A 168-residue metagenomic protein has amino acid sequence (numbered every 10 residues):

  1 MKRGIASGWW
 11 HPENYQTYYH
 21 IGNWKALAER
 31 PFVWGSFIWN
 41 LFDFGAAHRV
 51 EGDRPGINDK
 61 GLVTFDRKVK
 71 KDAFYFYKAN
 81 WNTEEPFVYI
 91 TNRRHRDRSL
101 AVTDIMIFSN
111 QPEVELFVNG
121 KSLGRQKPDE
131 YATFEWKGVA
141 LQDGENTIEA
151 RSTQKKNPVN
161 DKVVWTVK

Functional and structural regions predicted by a protein language model:
M1-D129, K137-E145, R151-K155: Extended substrate-binding grooves/exosites of carbohydrate-active enzymes
D129-Y131, T166-V167: A short, sequence-level motif marking secondary-structure junctions
K155-K168: Edge beta-strands of extracellular beta-sandwich domains
